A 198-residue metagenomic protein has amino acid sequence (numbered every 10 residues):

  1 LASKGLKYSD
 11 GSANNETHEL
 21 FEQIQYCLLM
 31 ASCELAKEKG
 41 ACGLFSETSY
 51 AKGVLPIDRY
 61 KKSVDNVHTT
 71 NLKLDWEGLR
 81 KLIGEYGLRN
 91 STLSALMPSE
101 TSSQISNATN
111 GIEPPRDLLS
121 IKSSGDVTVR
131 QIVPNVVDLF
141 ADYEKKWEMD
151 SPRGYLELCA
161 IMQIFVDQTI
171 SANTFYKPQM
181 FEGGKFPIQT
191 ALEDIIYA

Functional and structural regions predicted by a protein language model:
L1-R59: Extended, well-ordered alpha-helical scaffold/bundle regions in very large, multi-domain proteins
K37, A41, Y50, V54 (+3 more regions): Catalytic alpha/beta core of large soluble enzyme barrels
